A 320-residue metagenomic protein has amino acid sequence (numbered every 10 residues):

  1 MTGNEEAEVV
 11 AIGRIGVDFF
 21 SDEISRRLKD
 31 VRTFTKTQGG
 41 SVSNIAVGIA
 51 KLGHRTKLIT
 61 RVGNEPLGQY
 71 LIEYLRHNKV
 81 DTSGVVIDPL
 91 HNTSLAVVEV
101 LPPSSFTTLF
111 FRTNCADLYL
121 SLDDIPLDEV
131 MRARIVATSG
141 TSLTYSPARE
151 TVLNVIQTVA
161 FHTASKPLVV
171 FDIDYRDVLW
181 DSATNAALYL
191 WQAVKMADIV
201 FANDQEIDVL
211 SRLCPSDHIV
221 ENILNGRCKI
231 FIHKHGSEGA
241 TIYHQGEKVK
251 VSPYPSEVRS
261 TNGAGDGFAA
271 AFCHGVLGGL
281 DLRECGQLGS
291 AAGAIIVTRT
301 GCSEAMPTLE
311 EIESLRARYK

Functional and structural regions predicted by a protein language model:
M1-D81, S104: Glycine-rich phosphate/adenosyl-contacting loop at the front of the ribokinase-like
M1-V10, R212, S216-K320: Conserved phosphate-binding/catalytic region of the ribokinase-like
I49, N203, G265: Short, conserved phosphate/pyrophosphate- and ester-handling motifs at nucleotide-, phospho-/glycolipid
R55-G140, Y145, V159, A164-S165 (+1 more regions): Conserved N-terminal subdomain of the carbohydrate kinase-like
D128-E129, Q192-A193, L224: Structural alpha-helical scaffold elements that stabilize or flank donor/cofactor-binding regions in carbohydrate
I135, T141-E221, E238-A240: Conserved beta-alpha-beta core of the PfkB/ribokinase-like small-molecule kinase fold
